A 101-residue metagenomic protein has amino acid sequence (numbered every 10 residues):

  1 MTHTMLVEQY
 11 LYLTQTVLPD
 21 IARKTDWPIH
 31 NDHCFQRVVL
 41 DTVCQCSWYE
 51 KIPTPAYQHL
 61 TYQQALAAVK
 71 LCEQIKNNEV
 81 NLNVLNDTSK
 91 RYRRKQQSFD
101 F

Functional and structural regions predicted by a protein language model:
M1-F101: Positively charged, phosphate-engaging catalytic surfaces used for nucleic-acid and nucleotide handling
